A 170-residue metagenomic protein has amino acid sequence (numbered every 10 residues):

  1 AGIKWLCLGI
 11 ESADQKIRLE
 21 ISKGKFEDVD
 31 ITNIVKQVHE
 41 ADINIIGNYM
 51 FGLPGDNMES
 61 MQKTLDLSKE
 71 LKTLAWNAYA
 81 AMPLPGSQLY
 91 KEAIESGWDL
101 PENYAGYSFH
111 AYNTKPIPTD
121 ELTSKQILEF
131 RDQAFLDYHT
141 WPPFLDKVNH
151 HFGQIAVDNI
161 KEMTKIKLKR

Functional and structural regions predicted by a protein language model:
A1-I155: A structural motif corresponding to the C-terminal lobe/cap of the Radical SAM core domain
Q154-R170: Short, amphipathic C-terminal "tail helix"
